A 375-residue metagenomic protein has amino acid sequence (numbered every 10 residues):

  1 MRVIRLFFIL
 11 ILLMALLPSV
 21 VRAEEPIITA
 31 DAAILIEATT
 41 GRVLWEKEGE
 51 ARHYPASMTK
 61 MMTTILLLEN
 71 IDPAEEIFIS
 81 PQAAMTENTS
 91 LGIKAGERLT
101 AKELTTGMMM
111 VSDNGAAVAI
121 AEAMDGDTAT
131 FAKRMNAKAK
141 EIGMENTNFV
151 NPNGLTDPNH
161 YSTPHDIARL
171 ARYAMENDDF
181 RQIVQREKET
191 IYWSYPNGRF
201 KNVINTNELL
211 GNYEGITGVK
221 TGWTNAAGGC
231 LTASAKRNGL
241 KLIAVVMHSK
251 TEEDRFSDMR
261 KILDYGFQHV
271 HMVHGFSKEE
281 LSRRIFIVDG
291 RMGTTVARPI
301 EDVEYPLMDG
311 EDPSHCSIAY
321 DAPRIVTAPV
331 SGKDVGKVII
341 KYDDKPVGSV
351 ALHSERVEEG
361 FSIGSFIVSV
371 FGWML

Functional and structural regions predicted by a protein language model:
R2-A23: Sec-dependent N-terminal signal peptides of Gram-positive bacterial secreted proteins and lipoproteins
V3-I4, P55, A101, I363 (+1 more regions): Structural motif marking the loop-to-transmembrane transition
V3-L6, M61, R237: Hydrophobic alpha-helical segments, especially transmembrane helices and their immediate juxtamembrane helical caps
L6, E25-D31, N225-G229: Short, flexible loop/turn motifs enriched in small residues
M14, E24-P26, A235, A328-P329: Sterically constrained small-residue positions within well-ordered secondary structures of folded domains
A15-P18, P73, Y195, H274: Residues in and immediately flanking transmembrane alpha helices
V21-I183, W193: Active-site-adjacent loops and short helices of periplasmic peptidoglycan-processing enzymes
E145, P158-Y161, H165-L375: Domain-terminus/edge residues, biased toward the C-terminal soluble/receptor-binding domains of extracytoplasmic
